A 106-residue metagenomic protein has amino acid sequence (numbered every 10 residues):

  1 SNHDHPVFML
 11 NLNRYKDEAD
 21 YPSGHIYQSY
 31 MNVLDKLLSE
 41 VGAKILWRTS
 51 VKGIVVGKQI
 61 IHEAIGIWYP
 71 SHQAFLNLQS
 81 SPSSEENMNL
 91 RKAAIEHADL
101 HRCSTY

Functional and structural regions predicted by a protein language model:
S1-H62, P70-A74, S104-Y106: Short S/T/G/P-rich N-terminal loop/turn motif that feeds into the first structured element of a domain
K52-V56, G66-Y106: Short, Lys/Arg-rich amphipathic alpha-helical interaction segments that bind nucleic acids or acidic protein surfaces
